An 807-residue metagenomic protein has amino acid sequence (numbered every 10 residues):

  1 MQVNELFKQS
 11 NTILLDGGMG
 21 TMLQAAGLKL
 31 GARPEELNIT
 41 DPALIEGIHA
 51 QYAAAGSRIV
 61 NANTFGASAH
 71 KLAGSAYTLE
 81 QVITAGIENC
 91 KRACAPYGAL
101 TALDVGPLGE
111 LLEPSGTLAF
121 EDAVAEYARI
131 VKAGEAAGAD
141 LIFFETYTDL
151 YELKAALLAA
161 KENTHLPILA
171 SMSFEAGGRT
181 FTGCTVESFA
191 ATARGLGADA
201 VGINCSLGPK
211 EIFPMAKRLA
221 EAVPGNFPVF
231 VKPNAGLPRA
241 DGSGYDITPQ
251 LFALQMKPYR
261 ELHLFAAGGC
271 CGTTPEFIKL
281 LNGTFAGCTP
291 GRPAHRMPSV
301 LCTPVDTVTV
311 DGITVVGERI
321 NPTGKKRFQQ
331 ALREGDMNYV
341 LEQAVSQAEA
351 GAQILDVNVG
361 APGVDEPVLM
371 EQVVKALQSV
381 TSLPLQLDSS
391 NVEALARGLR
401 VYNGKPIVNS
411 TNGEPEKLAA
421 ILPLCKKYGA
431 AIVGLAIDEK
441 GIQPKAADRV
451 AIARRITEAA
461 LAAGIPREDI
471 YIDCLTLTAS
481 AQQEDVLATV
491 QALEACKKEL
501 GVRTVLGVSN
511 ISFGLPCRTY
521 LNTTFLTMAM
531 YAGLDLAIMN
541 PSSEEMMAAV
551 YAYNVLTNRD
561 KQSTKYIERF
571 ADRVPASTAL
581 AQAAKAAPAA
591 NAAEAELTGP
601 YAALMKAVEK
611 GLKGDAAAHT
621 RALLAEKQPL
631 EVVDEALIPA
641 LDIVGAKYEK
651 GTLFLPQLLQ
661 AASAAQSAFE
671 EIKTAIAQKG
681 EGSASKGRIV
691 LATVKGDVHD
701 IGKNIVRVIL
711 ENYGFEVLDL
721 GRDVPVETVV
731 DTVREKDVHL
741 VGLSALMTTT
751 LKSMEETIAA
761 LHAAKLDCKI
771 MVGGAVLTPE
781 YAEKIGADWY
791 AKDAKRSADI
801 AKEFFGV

Functional and structural regions predicted by a protein language model:
M1-D473, L477-V807: Domain-level signal for soluble alpha/beta catalytic cores
